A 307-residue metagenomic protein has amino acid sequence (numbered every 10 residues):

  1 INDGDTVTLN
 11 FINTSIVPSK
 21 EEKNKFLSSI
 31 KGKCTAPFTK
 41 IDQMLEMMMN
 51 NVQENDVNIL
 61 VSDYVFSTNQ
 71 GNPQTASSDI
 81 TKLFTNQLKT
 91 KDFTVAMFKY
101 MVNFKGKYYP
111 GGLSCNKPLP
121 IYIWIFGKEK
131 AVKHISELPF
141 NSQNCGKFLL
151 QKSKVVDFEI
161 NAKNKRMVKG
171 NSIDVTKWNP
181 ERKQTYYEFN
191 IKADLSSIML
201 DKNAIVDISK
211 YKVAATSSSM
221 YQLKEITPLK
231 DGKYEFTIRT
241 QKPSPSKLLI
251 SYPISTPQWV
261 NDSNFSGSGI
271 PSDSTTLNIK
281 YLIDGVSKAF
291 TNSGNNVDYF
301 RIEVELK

Functional and structural regions predicted by a protein language model:
I1, K31-E46, G71-Q87: Well-ordered, non-membrane alpha-helical segments in soluble/globular domains
I1-T8: Domain-level signal for Mg2+-assisted phosphodiester chemistry and nucleotide/NA-binding surfaces in nucleic-acid
T8-V57, F66-S67, T94, M101: Von Willebrand factor
V65-I125: VWA/integrin I-like adhesion module and closely mimicked acidic/polar interface patches used
K105, C115-S196: Charge-rich interaction segments
I160-K307: Extended non-globular C-terminal regions
